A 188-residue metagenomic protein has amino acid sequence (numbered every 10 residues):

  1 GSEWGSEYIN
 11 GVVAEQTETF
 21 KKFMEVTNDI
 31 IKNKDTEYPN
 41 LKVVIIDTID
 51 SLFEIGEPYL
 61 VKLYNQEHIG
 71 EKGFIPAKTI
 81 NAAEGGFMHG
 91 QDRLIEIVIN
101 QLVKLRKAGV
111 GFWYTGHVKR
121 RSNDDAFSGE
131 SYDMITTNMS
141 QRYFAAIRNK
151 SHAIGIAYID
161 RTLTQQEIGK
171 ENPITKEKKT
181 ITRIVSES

Functional and structural regions predicted by a protein language model:
G1-I46, D50-I55: Conserved P-loop
A14, L63-N65, I174-K176: Short, low-complexity, polar/charged sequence segments that are solvent-exposed and flexible
F20, T36-Y38, G85-V98, H152-R161: Noncatalytic linker/hinge segments flanking ATPase motor cores
I31-D35, V103-R106, R148: N-terminal cationic-hydrophobic initiation segments that often serve targeting/anchoring roles
Y38-V43, G85-M88, T175-E187: Glycine-rich, flexible loop segments associated with nucleotide phosphate handling
V43-A145: P-loop NTPase motor core
F112-S188: Phosphate-binding/switch region of NTP-binding enzymes
